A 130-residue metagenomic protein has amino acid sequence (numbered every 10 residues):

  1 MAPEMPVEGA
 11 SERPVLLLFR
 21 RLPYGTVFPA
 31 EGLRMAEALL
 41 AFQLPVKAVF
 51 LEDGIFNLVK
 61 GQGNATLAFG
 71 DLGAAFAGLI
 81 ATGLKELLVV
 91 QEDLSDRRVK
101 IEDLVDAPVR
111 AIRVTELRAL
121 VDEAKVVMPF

Functional and structural regions predicted by a protein language model:
M1-E12: Positively charged, low-complexity intrinsically disordered leader regions
L16-A30, Q62-G63: Short, glycine-rich nucleotide/cofactor-binding loops
P29-A48: Histidine-anchored nucleotide/phosphate-binding helix
V46-E52, E86-D93: Short internal beta-strands
G54-A68: N-terminal beta-loop-helix "entrance" segment that forms/cooperates in small-molecule cofactor or anionic ligand
A65-E92: A glycine-rich helix N-cap at a beta->alpha junction
P108-T115: Short acidic-hydrophobic, aromatic-tinged amphipathic segments that line or gate anion-handling sites
A124: An anion/phosphate-binding loop that grips the pyrophosphate of nucleotide cofactors and donors
